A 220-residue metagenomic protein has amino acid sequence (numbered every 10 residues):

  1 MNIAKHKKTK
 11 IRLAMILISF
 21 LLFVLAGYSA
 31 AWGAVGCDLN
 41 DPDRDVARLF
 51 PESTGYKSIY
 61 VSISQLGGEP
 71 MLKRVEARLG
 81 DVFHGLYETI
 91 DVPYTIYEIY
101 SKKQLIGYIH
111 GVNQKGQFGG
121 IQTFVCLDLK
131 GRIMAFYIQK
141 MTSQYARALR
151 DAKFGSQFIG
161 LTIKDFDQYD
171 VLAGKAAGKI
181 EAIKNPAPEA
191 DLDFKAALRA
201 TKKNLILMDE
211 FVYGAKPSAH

Functional and structural regions predicted by a protein language model:
N2-L13, F23-Q122, L129-H220: Intrinsically disordered terminal and processing segments
